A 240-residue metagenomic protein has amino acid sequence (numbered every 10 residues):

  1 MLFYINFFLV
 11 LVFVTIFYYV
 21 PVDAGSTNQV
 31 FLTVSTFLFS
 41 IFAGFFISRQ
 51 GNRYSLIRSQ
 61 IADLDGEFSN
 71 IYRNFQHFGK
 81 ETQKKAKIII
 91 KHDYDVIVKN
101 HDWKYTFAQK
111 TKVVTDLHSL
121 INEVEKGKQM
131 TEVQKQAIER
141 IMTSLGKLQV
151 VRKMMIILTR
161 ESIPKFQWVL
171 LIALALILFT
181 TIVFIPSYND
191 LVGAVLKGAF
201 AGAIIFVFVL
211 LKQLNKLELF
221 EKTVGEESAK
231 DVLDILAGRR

Functional and structural regions predicted by a protein language model:
L2-S26, I157-R240: Alpha-helical transmembrane anchor segments
F17-Y18, F31-T33, R53: Hydrophobic secretory-pathway targeting helix
A24-G25, I41-I61: Transmembrane signal-anchor/signal-peptide helices with a preference for the extracytoplasmic
G25-S40: Loop-to-helix transition at the N-terminal end of transmembrane alpha-helices
F39-F42, F46-R49, A199-G202, F206: Hydrophobic alpha-helical membrane-associated segments
G51-A62, W103-V113, L211-E226: Inner-leaflet juxtamembrane helices
I57-F78: Membrane-interface amphipathic/juxtamembrane segments adjacent to transmembrane helices
I71-R160: Structured inter-helical modules in multipass membrane proteins
